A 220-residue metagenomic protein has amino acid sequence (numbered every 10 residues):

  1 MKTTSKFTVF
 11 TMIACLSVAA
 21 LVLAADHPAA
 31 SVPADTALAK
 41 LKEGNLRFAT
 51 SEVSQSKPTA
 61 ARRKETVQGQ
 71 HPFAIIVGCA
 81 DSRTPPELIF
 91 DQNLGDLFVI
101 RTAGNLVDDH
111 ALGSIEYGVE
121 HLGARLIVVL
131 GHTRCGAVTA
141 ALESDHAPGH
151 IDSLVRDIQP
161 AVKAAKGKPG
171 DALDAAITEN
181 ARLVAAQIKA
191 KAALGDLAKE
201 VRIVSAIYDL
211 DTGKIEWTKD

Functional and structural regions predicted by a protein language model:
K2-M12: Bacterial N-terminal signal peptides that target proteins for export
F10-A20: Bacterial N-terminal signal peptides
A24-G69, L94-G95, G104-L122, T139-D220: Divalent-metal-activated hydrolytic enzyme cores
G78-R83, A103-L106, H132: Short glycine-enriched loops at secondary-structure junctions
F90-V99: Short helix-loop-beta junction
R125: Short acidic/polar active-site loop segments enriched in Thr and Asp
V129: Conserved functional hotspot residues or short segments at active or partner-binding sites across diverse domains
